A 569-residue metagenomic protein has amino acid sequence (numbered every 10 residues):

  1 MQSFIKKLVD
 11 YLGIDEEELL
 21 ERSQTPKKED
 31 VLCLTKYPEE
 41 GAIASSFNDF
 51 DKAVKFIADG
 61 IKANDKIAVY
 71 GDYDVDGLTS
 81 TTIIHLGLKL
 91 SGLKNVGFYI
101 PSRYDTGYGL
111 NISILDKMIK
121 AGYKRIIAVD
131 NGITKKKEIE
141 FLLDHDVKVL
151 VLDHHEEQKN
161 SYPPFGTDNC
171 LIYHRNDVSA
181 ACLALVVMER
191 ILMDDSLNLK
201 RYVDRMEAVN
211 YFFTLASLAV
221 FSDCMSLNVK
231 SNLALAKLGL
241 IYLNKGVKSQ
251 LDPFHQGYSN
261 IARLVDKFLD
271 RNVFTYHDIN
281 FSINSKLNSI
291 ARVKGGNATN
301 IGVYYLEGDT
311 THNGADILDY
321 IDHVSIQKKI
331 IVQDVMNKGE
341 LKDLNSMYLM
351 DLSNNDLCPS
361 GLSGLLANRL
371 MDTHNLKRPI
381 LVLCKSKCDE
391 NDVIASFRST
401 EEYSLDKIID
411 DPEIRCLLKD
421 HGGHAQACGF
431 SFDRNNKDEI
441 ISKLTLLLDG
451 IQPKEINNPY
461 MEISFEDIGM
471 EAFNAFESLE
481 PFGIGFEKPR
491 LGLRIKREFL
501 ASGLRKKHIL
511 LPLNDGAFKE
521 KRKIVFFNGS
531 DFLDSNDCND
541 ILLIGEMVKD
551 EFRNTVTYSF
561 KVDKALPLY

Functional and structural regions predicted by a protein language model:
M1-Y70: An N-terminal, well-structured beta->alpha segment
F4-I5, D10-I14, R22-T25, K62-D65 (+5 more regions): A structured phosphate/pyrophosphate-recognition subdomain
V9, D72-D74, I127, D153 (+6 more regions): Divalent metal-coordination and catalytic microenvironments
S45-P163, I330, G361, M371: N-terminal small/polar loop signature for handling phosphorylated ligands or for N-terminal nucleophile
E140, L227, K248, S285 (+2 more regions): Glycine-rich, acidic loop segments that terminate in or are immediately followed by a histidine
C428, N436-I441, N536-Y569: OB-fold single-stranded nucleic acid-binding module
M461-R522: Accessory interdomain/linker segments of ATP-dependent helicases and helicase-like nucleic-acid enzymes that mediate
F518-S535: Beta-strand/loop nucleic-acid-binding surfaces
